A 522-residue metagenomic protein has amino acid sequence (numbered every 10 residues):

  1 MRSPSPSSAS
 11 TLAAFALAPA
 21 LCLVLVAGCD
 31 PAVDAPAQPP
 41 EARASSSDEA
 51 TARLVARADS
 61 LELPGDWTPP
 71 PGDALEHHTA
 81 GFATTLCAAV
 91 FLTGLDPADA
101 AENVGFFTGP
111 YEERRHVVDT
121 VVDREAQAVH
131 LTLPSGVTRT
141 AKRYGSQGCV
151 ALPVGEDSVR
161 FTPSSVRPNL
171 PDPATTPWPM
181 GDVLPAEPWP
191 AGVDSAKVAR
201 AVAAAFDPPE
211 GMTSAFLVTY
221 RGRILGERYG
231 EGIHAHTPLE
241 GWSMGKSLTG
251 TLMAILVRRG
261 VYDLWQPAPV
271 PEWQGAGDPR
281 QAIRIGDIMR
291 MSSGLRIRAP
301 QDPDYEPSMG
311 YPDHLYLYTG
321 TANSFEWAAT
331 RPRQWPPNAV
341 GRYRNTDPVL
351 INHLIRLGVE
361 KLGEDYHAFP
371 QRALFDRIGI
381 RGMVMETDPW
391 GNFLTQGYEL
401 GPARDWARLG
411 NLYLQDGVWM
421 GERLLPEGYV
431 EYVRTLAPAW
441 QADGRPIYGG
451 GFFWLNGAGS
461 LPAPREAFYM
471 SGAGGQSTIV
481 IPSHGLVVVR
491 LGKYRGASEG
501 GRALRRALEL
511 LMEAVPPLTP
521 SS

Functional and structural regions predicted by a protein language model:
A13-V26: Bacterial N-terminal signal peptides
C29-A32: Bacterial signal peptide processing site
G181-R221: Beta-lactamase-like hydrolase cores
A196-A204, R223-R228, Y262, P267-P269 (+2 more regions): Short, charged, amphipathic alpha-helices and their helix-cap/turn boundaries
G222, L239-W265, I288, I351-I355 (+1 more regions): Active-site SXXK
G250, M291, D347-R356, G397-W419 (+1 more regions): Active-site-proximal alpha-helical segments within enzyme catalytic domains
R259-R296, P300, T330-Q334, E360-G401: Active-site helix/loop module of the DD-peptidase/beta-lactamase fold, centered on the serine-lysine SxxK catalytic
I380-T387, V430-V487: Active-site Gly/Thr loop motif
